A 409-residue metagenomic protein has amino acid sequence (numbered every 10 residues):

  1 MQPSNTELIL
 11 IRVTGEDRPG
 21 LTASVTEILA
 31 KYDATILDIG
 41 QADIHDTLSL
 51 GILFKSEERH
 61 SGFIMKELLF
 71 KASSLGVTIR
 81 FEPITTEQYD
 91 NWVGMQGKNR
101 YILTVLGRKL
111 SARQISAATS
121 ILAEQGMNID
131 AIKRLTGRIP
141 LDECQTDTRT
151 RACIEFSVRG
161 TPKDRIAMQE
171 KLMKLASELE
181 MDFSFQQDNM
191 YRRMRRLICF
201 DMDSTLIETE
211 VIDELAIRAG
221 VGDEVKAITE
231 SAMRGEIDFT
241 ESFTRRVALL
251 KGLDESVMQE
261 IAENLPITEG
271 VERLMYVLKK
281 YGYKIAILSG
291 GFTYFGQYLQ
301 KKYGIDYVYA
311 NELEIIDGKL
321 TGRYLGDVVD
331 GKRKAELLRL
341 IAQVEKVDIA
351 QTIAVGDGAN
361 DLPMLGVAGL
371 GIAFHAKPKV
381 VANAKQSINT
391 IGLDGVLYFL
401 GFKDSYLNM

Functional and structural regions predicted by a protein language model:
M1-R195: A conserved regulatory-domain signal marking ACT and ACT-like small-molecule sensing domains and adjacent regulatory
L21, Q114, L206-T209, D361-M364: Short glycine/serine/threonine-rich phosphate/pyrophosphate-binding segments that cradle anionic phosphate groups
A23, E27, K66, F70 (+12 more regions): Solvent-exposed alpha-helical segments within well-ordered globular domains of core cellular machineries
L29, M190, M194-T240: Active-site neighborhood of HAD-like aspartate-dependent phosphohydrolases
T85-G97, F185-R196, T229-E255, K319: Long, charged amphipathic helices and adjacent flexible linkers at domain junctions
V211, A216, G220-E230, R234 (+5 more regions): Acidic, glycine-rich loop-and-beta core segments that form the ion-binding/anion-interacting portion of active sites
G252-M409: C-terminal cap/substrate-recognition subdomain and adjoining C-terminal extension of metal-dependent phosphatase-like
